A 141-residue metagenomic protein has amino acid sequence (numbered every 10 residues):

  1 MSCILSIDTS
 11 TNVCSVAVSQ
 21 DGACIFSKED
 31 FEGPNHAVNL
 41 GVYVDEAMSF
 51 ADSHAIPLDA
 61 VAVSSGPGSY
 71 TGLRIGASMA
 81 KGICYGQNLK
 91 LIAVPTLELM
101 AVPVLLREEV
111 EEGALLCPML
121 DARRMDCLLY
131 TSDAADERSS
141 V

Functional and structural regions predicted by a protein language model:
M1-S65: N-terminal beta-alpha supersecondary unit
C3-L5, L115-P118: Conserved beta-strand elements of the Class I
A47-A51, G86, V104: Stable alpha-helical structural segments in soluble proteins, enriched in small hydrophobic residues
S64-T96: DPxDG-like acidic metal-binding loop motif
V94-L116: Conserved phosphate-binding catalytic cores of ATP/NTP-utilizing and phosphoryl-transfer enzymes
M100-V102, D126-L129: Anionic-ligand binding patches
Y130-A135: Conserved small/polar residues in nucleotide/adenosyl-binding loops
